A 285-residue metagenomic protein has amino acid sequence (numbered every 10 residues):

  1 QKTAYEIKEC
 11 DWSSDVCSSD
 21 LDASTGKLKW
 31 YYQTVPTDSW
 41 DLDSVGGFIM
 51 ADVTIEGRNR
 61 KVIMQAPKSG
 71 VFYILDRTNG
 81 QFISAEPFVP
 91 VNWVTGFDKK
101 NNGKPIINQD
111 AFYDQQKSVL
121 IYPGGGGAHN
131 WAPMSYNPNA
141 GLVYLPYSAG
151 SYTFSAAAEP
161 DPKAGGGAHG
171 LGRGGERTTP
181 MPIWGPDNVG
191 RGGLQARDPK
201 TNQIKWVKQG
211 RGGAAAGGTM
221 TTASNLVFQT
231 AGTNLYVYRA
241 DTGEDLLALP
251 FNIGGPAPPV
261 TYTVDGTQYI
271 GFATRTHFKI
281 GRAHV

Functional and structural regions predicted by a protein language model:
Q1, Y122-G126, Q209: Short, solvent-exposed secondary-structure boundary motifs
Q1-V16, I280-H284: Single conserved hydrophobic/aromatic residue that forms the stacking wall/gate of nucleotide- or nucleobase-binding
K2, T78, S148: Anionic group-transfer/hydrolysis microenvironments
S14-S44, A51-N59, V71-I121, S151-A215 (+1 more regions): Extracytoplasmic/lumenal domain signature
M64-S69: Acidic/histidine-rich catalytic neighborhood
Q116-L120, G126-G150: Long, low-complexity segments enriched in small/aliphatic residues
